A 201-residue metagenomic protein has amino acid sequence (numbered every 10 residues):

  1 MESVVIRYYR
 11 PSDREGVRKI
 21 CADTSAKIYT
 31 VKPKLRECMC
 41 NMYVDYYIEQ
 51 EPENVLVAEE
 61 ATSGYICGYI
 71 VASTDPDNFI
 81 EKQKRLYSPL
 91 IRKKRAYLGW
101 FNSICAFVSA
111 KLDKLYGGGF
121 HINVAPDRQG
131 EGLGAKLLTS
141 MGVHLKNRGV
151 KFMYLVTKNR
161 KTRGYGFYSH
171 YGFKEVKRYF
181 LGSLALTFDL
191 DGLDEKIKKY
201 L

Functional and structural regions predicted by a protein language model:
V4-K19, T30: A short beta-loop-alpha structural element at the N-terminal edge of CoA-dependent acyl/N-acetyltransferase catalytic
Y9, I122-V124, T157: Hydrophobic adenine-recognition pocket in adenosine-nucleotide-binding enzymes
P33-V55, E60-A61: Active-site rim helix/loop that mediates acceptor-substrate recognition in acyltransferases
V57, Y65-T74: Conserved beta-strand in the GNAT
P76-H121: Conserved acyl-donor/pantetheine-binding loop and adjacent beta-alpha core of acyl/acetyltransferases and related
L115-G118, L145-T157: Conserved GNAT acetyl-CoA-binding A-motif
H121, G130-H144, G166-H170: Conserved acetyl-CoA-binding loop-helix of GNAT-fold acetyltransferases
K151-Y165, H170-Y171, K177-L201: C-terminal "cap" of GNAT-fold acetyltransferases
